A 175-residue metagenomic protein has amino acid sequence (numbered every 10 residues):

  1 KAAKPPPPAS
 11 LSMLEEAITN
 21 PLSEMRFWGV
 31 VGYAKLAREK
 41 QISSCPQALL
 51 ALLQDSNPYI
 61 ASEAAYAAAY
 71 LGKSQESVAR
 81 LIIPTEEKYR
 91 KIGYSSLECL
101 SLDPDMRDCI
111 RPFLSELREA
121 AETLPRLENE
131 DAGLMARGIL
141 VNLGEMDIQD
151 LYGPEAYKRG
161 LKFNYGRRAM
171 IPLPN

Functional and structural regions predicted by a protein language model:
K1-P6, E16, E24-K40, Y59-K73 (+4 more regions): Structural detector for internal amphipathic alpha-helices that build alpha-solenoid repeat scaffolds
P5-A17, E39-L52, K73-T85, M106-E122 (+1 more regions): Amphipathic alpha-helical scaffolding segments comprising HEAT/armadillo-like alpha-solenoid repeats
P7-A9, S23, E86, L127 (+2 more regions): Intrinsically disordered, low-complexity segments enriched in proline/serine/threonine
N20, Q47-A51, L100, S115 (+2 more regions): Intrinsic-disorder/low-complexity peptide segments enriched for small residues
E24, K88, D105, E116 (+2 more regions): Intrinsically disordered, low-complexity sequence elements enriched in Ser/Thr/Gly/Pro
K73, E87-K91, R159-L161: Short alpha-helical linear motifs
Q149-P174: Alpha-solenoid helical-repeat scaffold
